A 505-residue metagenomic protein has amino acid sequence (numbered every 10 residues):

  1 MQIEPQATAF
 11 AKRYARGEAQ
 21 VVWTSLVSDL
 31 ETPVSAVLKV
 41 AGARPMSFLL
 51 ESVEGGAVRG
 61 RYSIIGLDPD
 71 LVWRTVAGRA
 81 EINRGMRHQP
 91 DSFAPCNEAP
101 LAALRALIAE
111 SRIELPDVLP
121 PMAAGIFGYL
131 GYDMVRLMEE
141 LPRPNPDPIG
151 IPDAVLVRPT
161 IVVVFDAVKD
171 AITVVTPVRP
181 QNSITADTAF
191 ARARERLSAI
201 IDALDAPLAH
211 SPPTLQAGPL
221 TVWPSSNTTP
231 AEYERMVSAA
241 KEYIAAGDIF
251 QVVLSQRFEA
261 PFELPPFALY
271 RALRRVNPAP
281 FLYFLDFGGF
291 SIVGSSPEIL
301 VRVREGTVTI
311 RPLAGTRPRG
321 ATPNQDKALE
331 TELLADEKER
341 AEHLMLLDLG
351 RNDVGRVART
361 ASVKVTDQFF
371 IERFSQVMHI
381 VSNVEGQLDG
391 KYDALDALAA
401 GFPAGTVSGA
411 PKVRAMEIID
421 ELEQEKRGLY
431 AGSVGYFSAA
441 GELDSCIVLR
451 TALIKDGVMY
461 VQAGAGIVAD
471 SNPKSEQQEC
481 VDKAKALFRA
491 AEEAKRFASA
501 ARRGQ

Functional and structural regions predicted by a protein language model:
M1-Q505: Extended alpha-helical targeting/anchoring segments, especially N-terminal organellar/secretory targeting helices
